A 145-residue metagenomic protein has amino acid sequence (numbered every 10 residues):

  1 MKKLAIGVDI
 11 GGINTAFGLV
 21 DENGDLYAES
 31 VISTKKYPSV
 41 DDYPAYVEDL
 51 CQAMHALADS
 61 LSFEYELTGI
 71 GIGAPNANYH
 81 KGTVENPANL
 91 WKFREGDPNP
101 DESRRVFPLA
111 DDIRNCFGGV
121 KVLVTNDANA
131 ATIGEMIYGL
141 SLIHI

Functional and structural regions predicted by a protein language model:
L4, E66-G69: Structural motif
L4-Y46: Short glycine-rich, Thr/Ser-proximal phosphate-binding strand/loop in the N-terminal lobe of ATP-dependent enzymes
A28-Y65, E95-R105: N-terminal phosphate-binding loop and adjacent alpha-helix
V40, P44, T68-G69, N78-S141: Glycine-rich phosphate-binding loop and adjoining helix at the ATP-binding site of ATP-dependent phosphoryl-transfer
P75: Conserved NAD(P)H cofactor-binding loop of Rossmann-fold oxidoreductase domains
I143-I145: Conserved small/polar residues in nucleotide/adenosyl-binding loops
